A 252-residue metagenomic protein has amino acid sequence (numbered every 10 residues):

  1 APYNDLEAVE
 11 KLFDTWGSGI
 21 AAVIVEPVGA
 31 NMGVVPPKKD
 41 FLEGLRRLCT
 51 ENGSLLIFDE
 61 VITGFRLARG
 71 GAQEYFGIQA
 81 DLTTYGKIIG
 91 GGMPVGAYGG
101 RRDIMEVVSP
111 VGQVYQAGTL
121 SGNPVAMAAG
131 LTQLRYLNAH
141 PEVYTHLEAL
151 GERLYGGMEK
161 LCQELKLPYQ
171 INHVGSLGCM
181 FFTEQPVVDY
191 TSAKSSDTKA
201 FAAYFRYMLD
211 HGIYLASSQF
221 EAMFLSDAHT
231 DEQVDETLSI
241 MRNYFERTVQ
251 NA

Functional and structural regions predicted by a protein language model:
A1-A252: Conserved N-terminal phosphate-binding loop of PLP-dependent enzymes in the Aspartate aminotransferase
